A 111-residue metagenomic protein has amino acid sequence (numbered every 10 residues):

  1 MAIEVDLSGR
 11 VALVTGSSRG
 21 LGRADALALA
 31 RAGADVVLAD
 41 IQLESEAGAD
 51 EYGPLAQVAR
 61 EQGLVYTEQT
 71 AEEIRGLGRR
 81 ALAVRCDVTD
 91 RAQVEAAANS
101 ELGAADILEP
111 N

Functional and structural regions predicted by a protein language model:
M1-A104: Short-chain dehydrogenase/reductase
